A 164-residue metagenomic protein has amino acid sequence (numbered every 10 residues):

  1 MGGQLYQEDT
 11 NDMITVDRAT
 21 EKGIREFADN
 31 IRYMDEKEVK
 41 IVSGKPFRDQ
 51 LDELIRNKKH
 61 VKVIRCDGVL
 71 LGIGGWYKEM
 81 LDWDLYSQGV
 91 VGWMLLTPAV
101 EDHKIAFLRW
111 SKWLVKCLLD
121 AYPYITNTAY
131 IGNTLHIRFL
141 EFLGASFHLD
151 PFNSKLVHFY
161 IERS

Functional and structural regions predicted by a protein language model:
G2-K45: Short amphipathic alpha-helix that is part of the acyltransferase structural core
V39-H60: Active-site rim helix/loop that mediates acceptor-substrate recognition in acyltransferases
V63, G68-D82, V91: Conserved beta-strand in the GNAT
L85-E101, V157: Conserved acetyl-CoA binding element of GNAT-fold acetyltransferases
H103-C117, R138, F142: Conserved acetyl-CoA-binding loop-helix of GNAT-fold acetyltransferases
A121, I125-E141, P151-N153: Conserved beta-strand-loop-alpha-helix junction that forms the acyl-donor binding cleft
N153-S164: C-terminal "cap" of GNAT-fold acetyltransferases
